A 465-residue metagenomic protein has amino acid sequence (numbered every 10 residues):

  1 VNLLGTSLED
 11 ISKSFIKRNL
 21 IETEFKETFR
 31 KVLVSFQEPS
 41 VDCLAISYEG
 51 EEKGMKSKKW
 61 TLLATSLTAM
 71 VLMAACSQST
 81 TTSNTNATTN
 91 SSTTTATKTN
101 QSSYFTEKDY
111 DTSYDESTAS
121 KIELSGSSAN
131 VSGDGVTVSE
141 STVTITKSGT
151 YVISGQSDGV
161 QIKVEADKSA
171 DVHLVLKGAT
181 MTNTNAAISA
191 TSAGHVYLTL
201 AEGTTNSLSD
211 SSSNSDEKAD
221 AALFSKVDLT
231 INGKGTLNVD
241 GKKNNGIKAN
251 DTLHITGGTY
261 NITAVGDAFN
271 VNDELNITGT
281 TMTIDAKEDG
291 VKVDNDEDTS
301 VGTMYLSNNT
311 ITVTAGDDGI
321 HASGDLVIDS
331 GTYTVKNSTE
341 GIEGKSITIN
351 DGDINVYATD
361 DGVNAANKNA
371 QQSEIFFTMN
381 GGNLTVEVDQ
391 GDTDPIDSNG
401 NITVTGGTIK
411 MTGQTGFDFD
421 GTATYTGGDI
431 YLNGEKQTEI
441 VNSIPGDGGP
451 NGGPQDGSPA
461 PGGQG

Functional and structural regions predicted by a protein language model:
N2-G5, E9, I21, V34 (+4 more regions): Compositionally biased amphipathic helical and low-complexity segments enriched in hydrophobic
L4, L8-F15, E27-P39: N-terminal amphipathic/hydrophobic targeting modules at extreme N-termini, encompassing cleavable Sec/SRP-type signal
T6, I16, I21-T28, A45 (+1 more regions): Ala/Thr-enriched low-complexity intrinsically disordered regions
R18, E27, S35-G54: Short, Lys/Arg-enriched N-terminal segments with co-localized hydrophobic residues within the first ~10-30 amino acids
F25, F36-Q37, P454, G463: Intrinsically disordered, low-complexity regions enriched in polar/acidic and amide residues
G50-G465: A composition-driven surface/loop motif
